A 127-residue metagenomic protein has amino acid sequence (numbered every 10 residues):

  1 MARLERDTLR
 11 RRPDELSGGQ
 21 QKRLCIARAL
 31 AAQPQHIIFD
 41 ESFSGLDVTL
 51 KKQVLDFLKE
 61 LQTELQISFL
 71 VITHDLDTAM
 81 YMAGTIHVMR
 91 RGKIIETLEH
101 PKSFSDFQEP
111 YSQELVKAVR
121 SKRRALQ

Functional and structural regions predicted by a protein language model:
A2-L4, S105-Q127: C-terminal boundary and immediately downstream tail of ABC-type ATPase nucleotide-binding domains
R12-L16, Q20: Conserved ABC ATPase signature
I26: Hydrophobic anchor residue at the start of the ABC signature
Q33: Conserved catalytic motifs of ABC-family nucleotide-binding domains
T73-H74: H-loop/switch region of ABC-family ATPase nucleotide-binding domains
A79-Y81: A short, surface-exposed alpha-helical micro-motif characterized by mixed small hydrophobic and charged/polar residues
